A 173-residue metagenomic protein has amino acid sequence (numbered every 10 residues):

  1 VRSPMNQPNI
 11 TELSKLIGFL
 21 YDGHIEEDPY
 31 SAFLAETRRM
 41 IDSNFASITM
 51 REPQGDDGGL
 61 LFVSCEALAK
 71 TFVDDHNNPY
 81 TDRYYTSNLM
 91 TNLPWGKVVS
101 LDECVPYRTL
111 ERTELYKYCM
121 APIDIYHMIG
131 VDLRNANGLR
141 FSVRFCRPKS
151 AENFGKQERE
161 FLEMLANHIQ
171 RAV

Functional and structural regions predicted by a protein language model:
V1-S3: N-terminal amphipathic/basic-hydrophobic helices that include classical n-h-c signal peptides and signal-anchor
M5-Q157, F161, N167: Regulatory input/activation interfaces that engage signals or partners
